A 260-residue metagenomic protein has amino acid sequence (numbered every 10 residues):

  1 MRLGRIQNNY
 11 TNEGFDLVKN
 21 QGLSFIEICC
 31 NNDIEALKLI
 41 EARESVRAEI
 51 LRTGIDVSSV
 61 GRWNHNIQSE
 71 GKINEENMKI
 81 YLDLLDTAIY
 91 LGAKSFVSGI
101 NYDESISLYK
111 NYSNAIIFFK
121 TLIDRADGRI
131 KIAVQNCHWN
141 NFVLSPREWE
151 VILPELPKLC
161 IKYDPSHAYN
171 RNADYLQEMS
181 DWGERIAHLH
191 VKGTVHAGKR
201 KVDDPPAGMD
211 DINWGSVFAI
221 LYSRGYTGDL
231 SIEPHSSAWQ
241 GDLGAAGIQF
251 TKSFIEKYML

Functional and structural regions predicted by a protein language model:
M1-G4, N9-G22, N77, G92 (+3 more regions): Histidine-acidic metal/acid-base catalytic patches
M1-R2, S58-Q68: N-terminal small/glycine-rich loop or linker at the start of catalytic domains across soluble metabolic enzymes
N9-T11, C30-N32, W63-N66, I100-E104 (+4 more regions): Active-site-proximal loop/turn and secondary-structure-junction residues that shape catalytic pockets, frequently
E27, S59-G61, V97, A133 (+3 more regions): Conserved beta-strand positions in the central sheet of alpha/beta enzyme cores
E27-I50, I100-S107: Glycine-rich, proline-tolerant flexible connector loops at the mouths of alpha/beta enzymes
N32, H65-N74, G208: The substrate-binding groove and active-site-proximal loops of carbohydrate-active enzymes, especially glycoside
A42-T53, F118-R125, E178, S216-I220: Catalytic-core regions built around general acid/base machinery
E49-R52, S69-C160: Active-site acidic/histidine proton-transfer and metal-coordination neighborhood in alpha/beta enzyme cores
